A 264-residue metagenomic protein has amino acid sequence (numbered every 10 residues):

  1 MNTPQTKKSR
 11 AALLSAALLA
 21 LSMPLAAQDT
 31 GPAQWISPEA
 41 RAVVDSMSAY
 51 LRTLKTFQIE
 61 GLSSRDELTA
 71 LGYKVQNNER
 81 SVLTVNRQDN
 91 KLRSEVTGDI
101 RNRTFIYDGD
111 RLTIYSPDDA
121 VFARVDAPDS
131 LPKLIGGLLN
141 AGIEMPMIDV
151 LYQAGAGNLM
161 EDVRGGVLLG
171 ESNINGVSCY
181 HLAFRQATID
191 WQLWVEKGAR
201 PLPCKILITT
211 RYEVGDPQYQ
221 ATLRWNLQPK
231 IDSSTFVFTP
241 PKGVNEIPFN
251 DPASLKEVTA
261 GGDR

Functional and structural regions predicted by a protein language model:
M1-Q5, A27-P32, L223: Basic/polar N-terminal segments that are highly enriched at the extreme N-terminus, encompassing both cleavable
N2-L14: Bacterial N-terminal signal peptides that target proteins for export
S22-P24: N-terminal signal peptide c-region/cleavage motif recognized by signal peptidases
D29-V43, A49-R52, L71, Y115-C179 (+4 more regions): Flexible, processing/modification-adjacent segments and terminal tails in exported/periplasmic/extracellular proteins
W35-P38, L62, T113-I114, A123 (+2 more regions): Gly/Pro-enriched, hydrophobic low-complexity segments that function as extracytoplasmic propeptides/linkers
W35-V121: N-terminal mature ectodomain segment of secretory-pathway/periplasmic proteins
A70, R103-Y107, S116-P117, R124-A127 (+4 more regions): A short, polar/proline- and glycine-enriched secondary-structure boundary/capping micro-motif
